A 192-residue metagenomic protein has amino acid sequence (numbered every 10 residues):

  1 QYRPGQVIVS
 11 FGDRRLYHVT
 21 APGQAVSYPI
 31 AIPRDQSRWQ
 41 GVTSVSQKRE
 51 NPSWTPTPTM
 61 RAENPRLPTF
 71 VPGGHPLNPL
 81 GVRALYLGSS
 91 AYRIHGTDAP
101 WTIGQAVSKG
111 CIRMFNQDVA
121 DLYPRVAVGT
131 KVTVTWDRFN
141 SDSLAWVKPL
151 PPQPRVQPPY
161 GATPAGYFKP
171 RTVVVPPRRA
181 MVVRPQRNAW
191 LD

Functional and structural regions predicted by a protein language model:
Q1-T97, Y123, K148-A189: Gly/Pro-biased beta-strand-loop elements
T97-A106: Immediate flanking context of iron-sulfur cluster ligation sites
S108-Y123: Short beta-strand-centered segments at strand-helix junctions
G129-V132: Loop/turn positions that initiate beta-strands
N140-V147: Short, Lys/Arg- and Gly-enriched loop/turn segments at beta-strand edges
